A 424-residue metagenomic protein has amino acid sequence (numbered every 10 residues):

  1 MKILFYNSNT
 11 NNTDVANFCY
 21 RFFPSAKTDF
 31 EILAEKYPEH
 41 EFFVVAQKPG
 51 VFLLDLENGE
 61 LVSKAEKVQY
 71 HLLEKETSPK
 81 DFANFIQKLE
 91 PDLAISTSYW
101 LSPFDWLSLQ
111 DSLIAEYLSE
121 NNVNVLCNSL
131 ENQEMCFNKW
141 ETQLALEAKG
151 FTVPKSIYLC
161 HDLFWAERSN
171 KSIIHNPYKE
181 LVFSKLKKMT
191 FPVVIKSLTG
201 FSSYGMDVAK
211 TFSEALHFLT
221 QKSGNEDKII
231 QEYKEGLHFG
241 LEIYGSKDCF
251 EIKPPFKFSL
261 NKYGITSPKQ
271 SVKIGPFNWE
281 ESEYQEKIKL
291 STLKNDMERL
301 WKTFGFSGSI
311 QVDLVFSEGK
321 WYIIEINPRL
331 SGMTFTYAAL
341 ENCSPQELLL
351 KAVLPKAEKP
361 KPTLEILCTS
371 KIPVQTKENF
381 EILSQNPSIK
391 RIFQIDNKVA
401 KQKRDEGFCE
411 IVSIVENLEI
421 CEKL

Functional and structural regions predicted by a protein language model:
M1-L126, W165-E167: ATP-binding N-terminal substructure of ATP-dependent carboxylate-amine bond-forming enzymes
P79-L89, K179-K188, Q221: Short amphipathic alpha-helix with an adjacent loop that forms part of the alpha/beta core around
A115, S119-G205: A conserved helix-loop-beta module that forms one wall/lid of the active-site cleft in ATP-utilizing catalytic domains
V153, H175-P177, K188-I195, Y204-L237 (+2 more regions): Conserved ATP-binding module of the ATP-grasp superfamily
V193, E251, Y322-E325: Protein kinase-like catalytic core scaffold
E232-F304, N327-V353: ATP-dependent carboxylate/phosphate-activation module, predominantly the ATP-grasp catalytic core and closely related
E298-F335, C368-I372: Conserved metal-phosphate-binding beta-hairpin within the catalytic cores of diverse ATP-dependent phosphoryl-transfer
L348-L424: Peripheral (often C-terminal) accessory segments that flank ATP-dependent C-N-forming ligase machineries
